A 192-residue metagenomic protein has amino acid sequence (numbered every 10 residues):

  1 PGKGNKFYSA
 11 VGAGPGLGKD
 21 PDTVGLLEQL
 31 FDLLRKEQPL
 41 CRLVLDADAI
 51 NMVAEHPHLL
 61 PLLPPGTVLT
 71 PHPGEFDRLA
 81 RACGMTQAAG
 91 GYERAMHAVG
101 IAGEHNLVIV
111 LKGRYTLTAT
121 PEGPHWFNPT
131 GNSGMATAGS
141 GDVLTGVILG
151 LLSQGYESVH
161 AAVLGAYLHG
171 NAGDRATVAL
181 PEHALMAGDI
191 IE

Functional and structural regions predicted by a protein language model:
P1-T130: Glycine-rich phosphate/dinucleotide-binding loop and adjoining beta-alpha-beta core of small-molecule
R78-R81, T137-L168: Short, small-residue alpha-helix embedded
G84-R94, G155-H160, P181-L185: Short, charged, surface-exposed loops that flank catalytic or proteolytic processing sites
T86, L168-N171: A short structural micro-motif
G131-M135: Glycine-rich phosphate/pyrophosphate-binding beta-alpha loops
N171-E192: Charged C-terminal helix
